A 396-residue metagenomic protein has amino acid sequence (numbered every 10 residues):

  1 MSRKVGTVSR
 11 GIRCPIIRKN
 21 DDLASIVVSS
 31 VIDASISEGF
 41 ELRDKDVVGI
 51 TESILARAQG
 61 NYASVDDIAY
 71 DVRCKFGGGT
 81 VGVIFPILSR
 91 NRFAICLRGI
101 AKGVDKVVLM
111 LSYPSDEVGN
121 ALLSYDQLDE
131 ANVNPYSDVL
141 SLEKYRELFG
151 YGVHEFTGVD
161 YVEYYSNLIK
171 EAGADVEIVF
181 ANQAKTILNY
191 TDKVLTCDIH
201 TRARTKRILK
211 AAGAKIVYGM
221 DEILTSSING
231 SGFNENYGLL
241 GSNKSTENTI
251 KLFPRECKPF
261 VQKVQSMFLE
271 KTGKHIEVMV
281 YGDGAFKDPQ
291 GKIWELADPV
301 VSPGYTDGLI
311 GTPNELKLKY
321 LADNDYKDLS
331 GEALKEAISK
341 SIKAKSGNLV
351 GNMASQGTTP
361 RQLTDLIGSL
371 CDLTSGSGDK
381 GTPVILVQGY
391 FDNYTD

Functional and structural regions predicted by a protein language model:
S2-D44, S53-D396: Conserved mixed alpha/beta catalytic, RNA-binding, or beta-rich assembly cores of soluble enzyme, regulatory
